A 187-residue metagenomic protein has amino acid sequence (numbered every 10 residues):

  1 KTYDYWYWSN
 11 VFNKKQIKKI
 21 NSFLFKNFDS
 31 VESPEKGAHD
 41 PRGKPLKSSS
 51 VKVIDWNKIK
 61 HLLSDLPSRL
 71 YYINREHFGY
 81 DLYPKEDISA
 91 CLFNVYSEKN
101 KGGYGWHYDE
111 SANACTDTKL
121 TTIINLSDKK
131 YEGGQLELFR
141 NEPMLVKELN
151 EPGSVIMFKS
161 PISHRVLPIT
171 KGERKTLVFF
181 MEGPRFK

Functional and structural regions predicted by a protein language model:
K1-K85: Non-heme Fe(II)/2-oxoglutarate
S68-K187: Catalytic core of non-heme Fe(II) oxygenases with the double-stranded beta-helix
